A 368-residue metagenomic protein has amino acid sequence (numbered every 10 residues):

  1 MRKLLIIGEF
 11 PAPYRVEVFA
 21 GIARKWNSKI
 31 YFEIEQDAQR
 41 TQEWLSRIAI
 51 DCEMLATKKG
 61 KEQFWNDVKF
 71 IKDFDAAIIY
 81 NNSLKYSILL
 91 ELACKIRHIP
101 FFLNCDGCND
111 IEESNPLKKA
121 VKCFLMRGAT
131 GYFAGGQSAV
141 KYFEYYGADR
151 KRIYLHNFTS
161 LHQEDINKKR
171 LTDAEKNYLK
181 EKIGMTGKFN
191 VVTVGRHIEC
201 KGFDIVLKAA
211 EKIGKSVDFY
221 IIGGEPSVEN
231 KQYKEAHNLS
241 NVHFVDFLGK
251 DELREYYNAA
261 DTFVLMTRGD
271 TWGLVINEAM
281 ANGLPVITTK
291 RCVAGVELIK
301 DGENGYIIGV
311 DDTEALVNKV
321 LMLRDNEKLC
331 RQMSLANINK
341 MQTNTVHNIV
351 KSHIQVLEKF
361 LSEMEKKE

Functional and structural regions predicted by a protein language model:
E33-A38, V194-I198, D218-K231, D246: Glycosyltransferase donor-sugar binding loop
R127-Y178, M185: Donor nucleotide-sugar binding/catalytic pocket of nucleotide-sugar-dependent glycosyltransferases
G184-K201, L207-A210: Conserved donor-binding/catalytic core segment of Leloir-type glycosyltransferases
K231-L248: Nucleotide-activated donor-binding/catalytic signature segment of Leloir-type glycosyltransferases, i.e., the conserved
F247-L248, E255-A260: Short alpha-helical donor nucleotide-sugar binding micro-motif in glycosyltransferases
R268: Aromatic "clamp/platform" in nucleotide-sugar-dependent glycosyltransferases that forms part of the donor/acceptor
P285-T289: Short hydrophobic beta-strand element within catalytic cores of glycosyltransferases and related nucleotide-activated
D301-G302, Y306-T313, L321-E327: Conserved acidic donor-binding segment of nucleotide-sugar-dependent glycosyltransferases
